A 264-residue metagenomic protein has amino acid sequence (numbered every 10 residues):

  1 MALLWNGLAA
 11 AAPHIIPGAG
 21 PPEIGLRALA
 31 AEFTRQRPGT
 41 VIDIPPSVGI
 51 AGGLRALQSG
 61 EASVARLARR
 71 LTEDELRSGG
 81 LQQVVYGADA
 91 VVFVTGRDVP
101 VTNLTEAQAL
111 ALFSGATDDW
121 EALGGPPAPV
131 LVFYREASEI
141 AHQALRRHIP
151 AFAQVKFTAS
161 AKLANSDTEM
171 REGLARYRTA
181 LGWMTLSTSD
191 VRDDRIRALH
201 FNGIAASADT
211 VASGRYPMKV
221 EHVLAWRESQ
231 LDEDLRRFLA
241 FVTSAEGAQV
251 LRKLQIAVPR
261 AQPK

Functional and structural regions predicted by a protein language model:
M1-G7: Bacterial N-terminal signal peptides
A10-K264: Exported/periplasmic ABC-transporter solute-binding proteins
